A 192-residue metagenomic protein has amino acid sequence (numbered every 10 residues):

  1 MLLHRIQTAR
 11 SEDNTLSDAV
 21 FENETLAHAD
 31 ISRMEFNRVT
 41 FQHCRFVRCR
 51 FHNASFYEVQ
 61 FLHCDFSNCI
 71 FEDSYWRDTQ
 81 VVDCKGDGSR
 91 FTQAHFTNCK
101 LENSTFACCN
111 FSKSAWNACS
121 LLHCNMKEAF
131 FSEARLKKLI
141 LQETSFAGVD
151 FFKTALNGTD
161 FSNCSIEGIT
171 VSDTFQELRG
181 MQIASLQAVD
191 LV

Functional and structural regions predicted by a protein language model:
M1-V192: Tandem repeat scaffolds
